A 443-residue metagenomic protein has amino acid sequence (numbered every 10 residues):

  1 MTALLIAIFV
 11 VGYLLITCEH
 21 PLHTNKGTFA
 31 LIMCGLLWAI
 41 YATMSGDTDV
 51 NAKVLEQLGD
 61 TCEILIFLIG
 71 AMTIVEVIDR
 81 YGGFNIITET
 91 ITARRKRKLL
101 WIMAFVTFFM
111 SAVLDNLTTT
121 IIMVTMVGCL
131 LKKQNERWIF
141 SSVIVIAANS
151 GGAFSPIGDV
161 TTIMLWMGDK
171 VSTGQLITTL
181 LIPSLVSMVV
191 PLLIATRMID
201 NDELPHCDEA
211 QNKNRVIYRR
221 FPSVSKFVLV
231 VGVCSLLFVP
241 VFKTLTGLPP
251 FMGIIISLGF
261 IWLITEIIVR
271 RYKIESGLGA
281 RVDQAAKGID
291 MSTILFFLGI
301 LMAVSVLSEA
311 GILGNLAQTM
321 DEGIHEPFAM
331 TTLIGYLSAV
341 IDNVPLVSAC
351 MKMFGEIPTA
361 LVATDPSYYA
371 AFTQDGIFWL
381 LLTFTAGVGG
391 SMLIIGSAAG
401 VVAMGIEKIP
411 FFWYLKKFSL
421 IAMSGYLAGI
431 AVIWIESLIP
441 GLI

Functional and structural regions predicted by a protein language model:
M1, P21-G27, V50-I64, T173-I182 (+6 more regions): Interfacial loop-to-helix junctions that mark the boundaries of transmembrane helices in multi-pass membrane
M1-I8, G59-G70, A112-T120, L180-M188 (+2 more regions): Structural signature of hydrophobic alpha-helical transmembrane segments
I6, L31-I32, L65, L100-F105 (+9 more regions): Hydrophobic alpha-helical transmembrane segments
L14-L31, L237-T265: Flexible hinge motifs at transmembrane-helix junctions and intramembrane kinks/re-entrant loops in multi-pass membrane
V50-E136, S292-S367: Membrane-embedded alpha-helical segments and adjacent helix-loop junctions characteristic of multi-pass solute
F105-V127, I139-G168, Y336-P358, S367 (+2 more regions): Alpha-helical membrane segments and immediately flanking helix-loop junctions that form or couple to the substrate/ion
K133-W138, S142, F154-S155, M164-L165 (+4 more regions): Juxtamembrane and boundary regions of transmembrane helices in multi-pass small-molecule transporters and channels
I217-V230, L278-I300, Q318-I324: Membrane-water interface at loop-to-transmembrane-helix junctions
